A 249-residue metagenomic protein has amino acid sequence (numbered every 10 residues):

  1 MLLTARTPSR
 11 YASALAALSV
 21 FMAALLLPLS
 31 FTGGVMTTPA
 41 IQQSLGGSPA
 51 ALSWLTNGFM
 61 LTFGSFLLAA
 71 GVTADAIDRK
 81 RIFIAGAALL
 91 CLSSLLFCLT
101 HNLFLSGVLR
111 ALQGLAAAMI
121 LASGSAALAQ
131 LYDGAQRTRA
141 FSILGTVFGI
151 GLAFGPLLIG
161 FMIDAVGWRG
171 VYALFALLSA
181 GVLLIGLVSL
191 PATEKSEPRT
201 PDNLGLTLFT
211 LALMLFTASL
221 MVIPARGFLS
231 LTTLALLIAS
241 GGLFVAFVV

Functional and structural regions predicted by a protein language model:
L15-L52, T56: Extracytoplasmic
V20, L27, T56-F59, F63 (+6 more regions): Structural signature of transmembrane alpha-helices in multi-pass secondary transporters
I41-Q42, T73-A74, L158-V166, L220: Interfacial helix-cap and linker-helix signal at transmembrane-aqueous boundaries of multi-pass secondary transporters
N57-G71, G124-S125: Central cavity-lining transmembrane alpha-helices of secondary-active solute carriers, predominantly the Major
S65-F104: Conserved MFS/SLC helix-loop-helix module at the cytosolic interface between two early adjacent transmembrane helices
S93-C98, Q113, A129, G186: MFS-fold secondary transporters
A111-T146: Cytoplasmic helix-loop-helix junction between adjacent transmembrane helices in 12-TM secondary transporters
D164-V249: Hydrophobic transmembrane-helix bundles of small-molecule transporters
